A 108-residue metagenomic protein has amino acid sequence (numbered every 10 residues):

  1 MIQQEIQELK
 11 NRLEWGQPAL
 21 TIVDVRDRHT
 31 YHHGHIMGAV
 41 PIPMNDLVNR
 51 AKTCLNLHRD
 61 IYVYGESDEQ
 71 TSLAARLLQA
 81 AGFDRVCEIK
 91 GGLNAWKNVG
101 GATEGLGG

Functional and structural regions predicted by a protein language model:
M1-T21, D27-D60, E66-G108: Rhodanese-like catalytic fold shared by cysteine-dependent sulfurtransferases and DSP/PTP-type phosphatases
